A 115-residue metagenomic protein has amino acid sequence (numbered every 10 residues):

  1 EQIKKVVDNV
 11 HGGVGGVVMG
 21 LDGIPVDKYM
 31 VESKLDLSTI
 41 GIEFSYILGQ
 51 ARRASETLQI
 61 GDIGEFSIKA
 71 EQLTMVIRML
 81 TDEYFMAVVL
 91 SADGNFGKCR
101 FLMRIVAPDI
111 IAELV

Functional and structural regions predicted by a protein language model:
E1-V115: Non-catalytic interaction/Regulatory regions outside core domains
